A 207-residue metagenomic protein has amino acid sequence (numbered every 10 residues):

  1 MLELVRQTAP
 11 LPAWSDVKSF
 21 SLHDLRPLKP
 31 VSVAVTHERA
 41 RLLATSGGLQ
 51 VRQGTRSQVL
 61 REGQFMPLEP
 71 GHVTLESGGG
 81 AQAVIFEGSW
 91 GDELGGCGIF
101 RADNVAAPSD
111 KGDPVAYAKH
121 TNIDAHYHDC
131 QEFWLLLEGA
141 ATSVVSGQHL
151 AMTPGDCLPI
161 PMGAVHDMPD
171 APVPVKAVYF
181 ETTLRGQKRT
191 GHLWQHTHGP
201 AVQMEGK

Functional and structural regions predicted by a protein language model:
M1-D16, P30-V33, H37-Q50, R56-V59 (+1 more regions): Generic N-terminal amphipathic/basic segments
L2-A34, G88-H126, C130-Q131, T182: A short glycine-rich, His/Asp/Glu-containing loop-to-beta-strand
E3-V5, G78-V115, A171-K207: Double-stranded beta-helix
H23, V33, L42, Q58-V59 (+6 more regions): Residue "hotspots" at secondary-structure boundaries inside conserved domains
T36-Q50, Y127-S143, T183: Short, conserved beta-strand element in jelly-roll/cupin
G48, H72, A140-T142, H149 (+2 more regions): Structural motif
G54-G71, S146-G163: Short acidic-glycine-tyrosine-enriched beta hairpin
